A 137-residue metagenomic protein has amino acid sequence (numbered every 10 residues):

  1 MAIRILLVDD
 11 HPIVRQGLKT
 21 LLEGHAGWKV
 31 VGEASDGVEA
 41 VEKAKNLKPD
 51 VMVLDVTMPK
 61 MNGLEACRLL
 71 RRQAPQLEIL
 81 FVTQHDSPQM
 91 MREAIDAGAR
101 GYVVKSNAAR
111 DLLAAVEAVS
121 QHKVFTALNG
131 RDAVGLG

Functional and structural regions predicted by a protein language model:
A2-V14, L18-L22: Conserved acidic segment of CheY-like receiver
D9, D55, T83: Active-site residues of response regulator receiver
G27-S35, K43: Short hydrophobic/Thr-rich beta-strand motif most characteristic of the beta2 strand and flanking loop of CheY-like
D36-E39, N62-E65: Acidic catalytic/metal-coordinating carboxylates
L47-V53: Active-site beta3 strand of CheY-like receiver
M58: Receiver (REC) domain active-site loop signature in two-component systems and cognate sites in sensor histidine kinases
Q76-D86: A short, hydrophobic beta-strand element within the central beta-sheet of small alpha/beta folds
Q89-D96, R100-G137: Short, flexible helix-to-coil linker/hinge segments that flank and couple to helix-turn-helix
